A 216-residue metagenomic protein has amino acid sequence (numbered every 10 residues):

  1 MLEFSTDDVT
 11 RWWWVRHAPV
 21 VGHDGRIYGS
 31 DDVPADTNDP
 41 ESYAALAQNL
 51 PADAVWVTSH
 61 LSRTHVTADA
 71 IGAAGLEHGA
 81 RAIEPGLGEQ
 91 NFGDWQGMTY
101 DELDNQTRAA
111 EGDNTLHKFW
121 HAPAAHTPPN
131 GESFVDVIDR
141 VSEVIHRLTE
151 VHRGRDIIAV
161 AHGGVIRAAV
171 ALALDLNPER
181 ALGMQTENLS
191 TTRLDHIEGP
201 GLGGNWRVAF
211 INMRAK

Functional and structural regions predicted by a protein language model:
M1-R11, L46, Q90-N105, E150-R155 (+1 more regions): Acidic, low-complexity terminal tails and accessory targeting/binding regions of phosphate-metabolizing enzymes
D7-L76: Active-site-proximal alpha-helix that buttresses catalytic centers in soluble enzyme cores
W12, A54, R155-A161: Generic beta-sheet signal
A18, G163, M213: Active-site metal-binding loops of divalent metal-dependent hydrolases
V21, R63-H65, E89-Q90, V165-R167: Short, active-site-adjacent cap segments at secondary-structure transitions
P34, A74-S142: Phosphate-handling substructures
P51-G86, H117, H121, D195-K216: Conserved histidine-centered catalytic loops in small-molecule metabolism enzymes
T58-S59, D139, V160-A161: Short beta-strand scaffold positions
